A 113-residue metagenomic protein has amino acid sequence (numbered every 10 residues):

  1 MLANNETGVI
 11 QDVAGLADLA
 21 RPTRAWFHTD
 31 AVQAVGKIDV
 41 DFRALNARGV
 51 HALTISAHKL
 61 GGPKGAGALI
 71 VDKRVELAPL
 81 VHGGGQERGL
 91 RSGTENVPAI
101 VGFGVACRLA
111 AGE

Functional and structural regions predicted by a protein language model:
M1-E113: Pyridoxal 5′-phosphate
